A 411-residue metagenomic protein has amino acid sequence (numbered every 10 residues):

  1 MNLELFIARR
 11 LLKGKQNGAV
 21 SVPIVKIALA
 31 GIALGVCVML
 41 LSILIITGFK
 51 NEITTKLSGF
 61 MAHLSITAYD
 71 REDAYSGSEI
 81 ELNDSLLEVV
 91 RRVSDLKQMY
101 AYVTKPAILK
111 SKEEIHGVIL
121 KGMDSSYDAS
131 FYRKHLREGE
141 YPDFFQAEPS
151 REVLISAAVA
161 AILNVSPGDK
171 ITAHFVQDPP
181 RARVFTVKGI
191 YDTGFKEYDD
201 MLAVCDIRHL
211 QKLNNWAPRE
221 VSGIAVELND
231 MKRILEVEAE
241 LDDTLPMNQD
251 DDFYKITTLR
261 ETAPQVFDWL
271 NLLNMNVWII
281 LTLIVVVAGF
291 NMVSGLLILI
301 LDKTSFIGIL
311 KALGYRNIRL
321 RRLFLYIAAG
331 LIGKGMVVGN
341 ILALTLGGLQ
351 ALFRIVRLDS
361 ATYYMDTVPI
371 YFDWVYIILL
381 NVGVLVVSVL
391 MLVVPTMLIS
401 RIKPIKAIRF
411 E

Functional and structural regions predicted by a protein language model:
M1-V36: N-terminal Sec/SRP start-transfer signal
Q16-K26, V237-E240, T244-F290, L299-L301: Peri-transmembrane interface segments
P23-I24, C37-A62: Alpha-helical transmembrane segments
L40-G48, N274, W278-A312, L320-L323 (+1 more regions): A hydrophobic alpha-helix feature that marks transmembrane segments and, especially, their cytosolic C-terminal ends
K50-N83: Membrane-interface junction motifs in transport/secretion proteins
E79-R219: A structural signal for hydrophobic secondary-structure junctions, strongest on transmembrane helix-loop-helix units
L297-L299, T304-A351: Transmembrane alpha-helical interface segments in multi-pass membrane proteins
K334-V382, V393-R401: Short helix-loop junctions at transmembrane helix boundaries
